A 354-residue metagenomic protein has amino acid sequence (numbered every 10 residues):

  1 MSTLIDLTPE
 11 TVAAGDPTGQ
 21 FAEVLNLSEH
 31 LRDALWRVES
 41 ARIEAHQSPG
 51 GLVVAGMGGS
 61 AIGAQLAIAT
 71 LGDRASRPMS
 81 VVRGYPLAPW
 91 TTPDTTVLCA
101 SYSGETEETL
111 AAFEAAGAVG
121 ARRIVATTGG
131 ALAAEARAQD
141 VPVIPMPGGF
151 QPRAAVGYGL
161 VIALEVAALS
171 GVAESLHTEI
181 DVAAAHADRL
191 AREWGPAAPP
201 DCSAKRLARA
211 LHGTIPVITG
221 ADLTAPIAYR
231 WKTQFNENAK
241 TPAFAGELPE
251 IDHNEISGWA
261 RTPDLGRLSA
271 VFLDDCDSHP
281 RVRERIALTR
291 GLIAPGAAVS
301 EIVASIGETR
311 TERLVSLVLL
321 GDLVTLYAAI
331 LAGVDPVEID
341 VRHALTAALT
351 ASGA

Functional and structural regions predicted by a protein language model:
M1-G19: Polybasic, low-complexity association/targeting segments
A13-N26, D33-R42, F150, A168-L268 (+1 more regions): Active-site phosphate/pyrophosphate-binding segments
R32-R42, M79-A88: Helix-loop module immediately N-terminal to the HCX5R catalytic loop in PTP-like cysteine phosphatase domains
Q47-L190, D275-P280, E284-A297: Glycine-rich phosphate-binding loops that contact phosphosugars or nucleotide phosphates
G50-A55, I215-G220, S269-D274: Short hydrophobic beta-strand segments
V82-R83, T241-D252, V299-E308: A generic structural motif
S257-D340: C-terminal active-site/capping subdomain that shapes the small-molecule cofactor and substrate pocket of enzyme
V337-A354: Short, small/acidic-rich helices and loops at N termini and domain boundaries of DNA replication/processing enzymes
